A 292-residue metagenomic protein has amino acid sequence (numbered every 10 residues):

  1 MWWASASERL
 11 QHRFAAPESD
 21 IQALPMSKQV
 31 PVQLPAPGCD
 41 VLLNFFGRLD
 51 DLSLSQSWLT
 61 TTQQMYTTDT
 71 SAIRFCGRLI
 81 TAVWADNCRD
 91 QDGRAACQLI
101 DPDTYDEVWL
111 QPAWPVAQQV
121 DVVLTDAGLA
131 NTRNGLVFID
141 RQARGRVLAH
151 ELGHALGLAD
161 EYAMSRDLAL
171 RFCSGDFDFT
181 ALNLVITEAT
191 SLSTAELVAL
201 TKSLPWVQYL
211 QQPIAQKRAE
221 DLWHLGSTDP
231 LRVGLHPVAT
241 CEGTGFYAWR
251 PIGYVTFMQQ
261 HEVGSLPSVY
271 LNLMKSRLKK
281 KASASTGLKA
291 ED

Functional and structural regions predicted by a protein language model:
W2-V116, L124-L129: Propeptide-to-catalytic entry region of secreted or membrane-anchored zinc metalloproteases
N44, D121-V123, A155-G157, F257-Q259: Structural recognition of the beta-strand scaffold that forms the well-ordered cores of secreted hydrolase catalytic
L54-T62, R144-L148, L152, L266 (+2 more regions): Stable alpha-helical elements in mature extracytoplasmic
Y66-T70, L156, D160, A282: A generic secondary-structure signal for well-formed alpha-helical elements
D126-F138, T256-Q259: Short, conserved helix/loop micro-motifs enriched in His/Cys and acidic residues
N131-E151: Short pre-active-site segment immediately N-terminal to the catalytic Zn-binding motif
E151-L168: Catalytic Zn2+-binding segment of zinc metalloproteases
D167-D292: Replace "(M1/M4/M9/M12/WLM)" with "(e.g., M1/M4/M8/M9/M12/M26/WLM)" and add "not limited to" to clarify scope
